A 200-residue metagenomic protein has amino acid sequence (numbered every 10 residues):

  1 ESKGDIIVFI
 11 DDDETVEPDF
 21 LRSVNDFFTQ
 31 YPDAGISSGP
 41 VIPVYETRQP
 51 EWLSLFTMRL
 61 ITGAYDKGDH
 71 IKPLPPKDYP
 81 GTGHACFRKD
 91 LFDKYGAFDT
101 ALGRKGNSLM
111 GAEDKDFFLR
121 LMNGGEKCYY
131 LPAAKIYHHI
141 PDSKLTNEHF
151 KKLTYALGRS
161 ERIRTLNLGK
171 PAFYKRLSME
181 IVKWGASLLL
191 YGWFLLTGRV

Functional and structural regions predicted by a protein language model:
K3-G4, G81-G96: Conserved nucleotide-sugar donor-binding and metal-coordinating catalytic region shared by glycosyltransferases
I7: Short aromatic/hydrophobic "clamp" motif used to bind/position activated sugar donors
D11-T15: The conserved acidic donor/metal-binding loop of glycosyltransferases
D19-L53: Conserved donor NDP-sugar-binding/catalytic core segment of glycosyltransferases
T57-D78: Short, flexible, basic/aromatic active-site loop/helix in glycosyltransferases
R104-F117: Acidic donor-binding loop at a coil-to-helix junction in glycosyltransferase catalytic cores that engages
N123-K127, A133-I136, T146-A172: Catalytic core of nucleotide-sugar-dependent glycosyltransferases
K152-R159, G169-V200: Non-catalytic, C-terminal membrane-associated alpha-helical segments of glycosyltransferases
